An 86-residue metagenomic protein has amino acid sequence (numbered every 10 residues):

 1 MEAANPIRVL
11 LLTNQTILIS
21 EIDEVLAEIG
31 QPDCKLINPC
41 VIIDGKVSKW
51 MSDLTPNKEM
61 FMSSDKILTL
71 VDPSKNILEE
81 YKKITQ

Functional and structural regions predicted by a protein language model:
E2-Q86: Conserved RNA-binding domains used in RNP assembly and mRNA/RNA metabolism
